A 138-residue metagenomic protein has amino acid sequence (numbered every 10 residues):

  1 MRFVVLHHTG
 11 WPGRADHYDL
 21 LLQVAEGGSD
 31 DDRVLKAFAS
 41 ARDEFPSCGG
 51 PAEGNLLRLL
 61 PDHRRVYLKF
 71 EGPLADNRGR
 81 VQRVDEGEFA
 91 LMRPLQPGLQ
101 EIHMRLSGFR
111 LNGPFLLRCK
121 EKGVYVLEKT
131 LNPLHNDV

Functional and structural regions predicted by a protein language model:
M1-V138: A charge-rich, low-complexity, intrinsically flexible signal that marks solvent-exposed coils, linkers, repeats
